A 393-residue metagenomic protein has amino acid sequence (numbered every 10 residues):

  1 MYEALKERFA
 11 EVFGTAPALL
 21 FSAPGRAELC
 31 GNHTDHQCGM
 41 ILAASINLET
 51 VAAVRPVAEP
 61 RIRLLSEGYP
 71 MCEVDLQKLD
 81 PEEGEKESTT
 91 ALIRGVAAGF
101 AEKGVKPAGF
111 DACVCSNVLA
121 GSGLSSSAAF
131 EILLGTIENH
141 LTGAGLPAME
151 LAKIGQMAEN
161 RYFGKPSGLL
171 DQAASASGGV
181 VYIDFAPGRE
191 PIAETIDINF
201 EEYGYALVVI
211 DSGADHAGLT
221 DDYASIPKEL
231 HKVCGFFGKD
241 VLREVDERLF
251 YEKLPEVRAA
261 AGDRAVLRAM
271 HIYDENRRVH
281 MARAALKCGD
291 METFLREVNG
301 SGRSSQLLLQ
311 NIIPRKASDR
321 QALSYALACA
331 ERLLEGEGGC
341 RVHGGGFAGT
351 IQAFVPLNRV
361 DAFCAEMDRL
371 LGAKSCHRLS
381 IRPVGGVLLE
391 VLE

Functional and structural regions predicted by a protein language model:
M1-M40, V74-D80, E85-E202, L334 (+3 more regions): Gly/Ser-rich oxyanion-binding loop with an adjacent helix/lid that shapes the negatively charged ligand pocket
M1-R26, V51-E87, Y182-R341, A353-E393: C-terminal nucleotide
G39-A58, S177: Structural signature of FAD isoalloxazine-binding scaffolds in flavoprotein oxidoreductases
A348-I351: N-terminal pre-core extensions flanking Radical SAM catalytic domains
